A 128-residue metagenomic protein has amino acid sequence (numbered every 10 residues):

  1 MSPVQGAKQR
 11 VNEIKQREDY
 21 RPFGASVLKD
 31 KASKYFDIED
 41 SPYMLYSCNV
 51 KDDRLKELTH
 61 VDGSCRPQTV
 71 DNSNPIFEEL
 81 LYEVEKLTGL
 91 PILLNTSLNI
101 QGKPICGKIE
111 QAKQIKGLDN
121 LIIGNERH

Functional and structural regions predicted by a protein language model:
M1-H128: Flexible beta->alpha loop and helix N-cap segments adjacent to enzyme active/binding sites
